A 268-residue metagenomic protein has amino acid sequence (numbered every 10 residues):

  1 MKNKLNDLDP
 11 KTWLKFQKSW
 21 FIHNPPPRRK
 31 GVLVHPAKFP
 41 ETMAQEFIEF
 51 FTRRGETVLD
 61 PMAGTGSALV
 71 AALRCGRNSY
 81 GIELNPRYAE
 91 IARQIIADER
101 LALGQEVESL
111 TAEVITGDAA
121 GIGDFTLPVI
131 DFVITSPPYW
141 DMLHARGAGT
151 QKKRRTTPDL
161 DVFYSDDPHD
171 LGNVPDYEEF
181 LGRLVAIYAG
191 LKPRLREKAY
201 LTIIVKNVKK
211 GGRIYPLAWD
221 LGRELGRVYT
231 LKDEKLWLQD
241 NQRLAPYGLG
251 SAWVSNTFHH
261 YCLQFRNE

Functional and structural regions predicted by a protein language model:
M1-E268: Class I S-adenosyl-L-methionine-dependent methyltransferase catalytic core
